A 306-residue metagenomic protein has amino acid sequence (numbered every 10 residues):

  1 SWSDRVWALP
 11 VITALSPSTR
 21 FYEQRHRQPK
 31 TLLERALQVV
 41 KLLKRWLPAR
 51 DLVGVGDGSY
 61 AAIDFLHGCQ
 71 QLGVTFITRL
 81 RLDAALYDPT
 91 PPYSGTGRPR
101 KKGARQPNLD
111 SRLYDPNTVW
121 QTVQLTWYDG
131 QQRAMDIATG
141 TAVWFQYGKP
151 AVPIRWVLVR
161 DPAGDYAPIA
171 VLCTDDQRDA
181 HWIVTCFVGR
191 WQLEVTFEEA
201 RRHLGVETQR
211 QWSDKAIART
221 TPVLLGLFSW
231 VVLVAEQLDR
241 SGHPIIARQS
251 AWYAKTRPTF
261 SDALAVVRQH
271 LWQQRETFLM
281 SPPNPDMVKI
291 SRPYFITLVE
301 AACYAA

Functional and structural regions predicted by a protein language model:
D4-A306: Single, function-defining residue in the core of a domain
